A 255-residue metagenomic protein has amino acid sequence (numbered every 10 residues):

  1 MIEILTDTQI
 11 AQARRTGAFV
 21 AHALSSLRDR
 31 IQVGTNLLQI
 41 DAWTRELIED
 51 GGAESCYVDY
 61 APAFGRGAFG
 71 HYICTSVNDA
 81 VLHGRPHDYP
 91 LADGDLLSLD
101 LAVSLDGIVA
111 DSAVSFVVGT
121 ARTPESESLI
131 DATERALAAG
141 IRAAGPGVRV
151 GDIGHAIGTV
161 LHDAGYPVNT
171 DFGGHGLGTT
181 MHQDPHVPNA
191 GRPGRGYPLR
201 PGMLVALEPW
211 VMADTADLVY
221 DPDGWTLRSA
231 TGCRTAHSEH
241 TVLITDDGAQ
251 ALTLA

Functional and structural regions predicted by a protein language model:
M1-A255: Active-site neighborhoods and metal-handling regions in enzymes and metal-associated proteins
